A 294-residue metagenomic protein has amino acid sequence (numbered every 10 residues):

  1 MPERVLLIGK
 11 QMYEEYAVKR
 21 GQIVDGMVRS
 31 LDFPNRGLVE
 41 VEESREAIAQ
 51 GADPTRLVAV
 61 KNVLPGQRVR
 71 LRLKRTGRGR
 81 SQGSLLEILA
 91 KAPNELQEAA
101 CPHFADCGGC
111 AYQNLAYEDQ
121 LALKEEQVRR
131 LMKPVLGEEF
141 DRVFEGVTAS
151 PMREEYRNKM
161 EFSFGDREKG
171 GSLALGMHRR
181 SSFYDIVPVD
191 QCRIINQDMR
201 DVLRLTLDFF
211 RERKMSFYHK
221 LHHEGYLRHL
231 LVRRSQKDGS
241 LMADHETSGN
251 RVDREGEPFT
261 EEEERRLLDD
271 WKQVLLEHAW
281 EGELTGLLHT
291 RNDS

Functional and structural regions predicted by a protein language model:
P2-S294: Accessory RNA-recognition modules of RNA-modification enzymes
